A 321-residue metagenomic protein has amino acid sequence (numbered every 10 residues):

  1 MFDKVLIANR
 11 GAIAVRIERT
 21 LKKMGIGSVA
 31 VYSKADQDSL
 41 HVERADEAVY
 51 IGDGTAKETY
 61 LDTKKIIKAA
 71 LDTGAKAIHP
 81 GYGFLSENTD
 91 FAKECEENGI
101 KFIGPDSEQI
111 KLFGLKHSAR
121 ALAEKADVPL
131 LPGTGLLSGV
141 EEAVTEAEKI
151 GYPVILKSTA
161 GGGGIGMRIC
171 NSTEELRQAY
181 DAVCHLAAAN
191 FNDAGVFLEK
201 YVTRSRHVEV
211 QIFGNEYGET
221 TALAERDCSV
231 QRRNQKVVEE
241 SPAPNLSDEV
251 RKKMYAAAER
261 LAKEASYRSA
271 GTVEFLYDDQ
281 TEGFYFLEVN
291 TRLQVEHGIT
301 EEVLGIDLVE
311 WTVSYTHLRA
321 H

Functional and structural regions predicted by a protein language model:
M1-V273, Y277-V303: N-terminal beta-alpha lobe that positions the nucleotide/phosphoryl donor in ATP/NTP-coupled carboxylate activation
T316-H321: Conserved small/polar residues in nucleotide/adenosyl-binding loops
